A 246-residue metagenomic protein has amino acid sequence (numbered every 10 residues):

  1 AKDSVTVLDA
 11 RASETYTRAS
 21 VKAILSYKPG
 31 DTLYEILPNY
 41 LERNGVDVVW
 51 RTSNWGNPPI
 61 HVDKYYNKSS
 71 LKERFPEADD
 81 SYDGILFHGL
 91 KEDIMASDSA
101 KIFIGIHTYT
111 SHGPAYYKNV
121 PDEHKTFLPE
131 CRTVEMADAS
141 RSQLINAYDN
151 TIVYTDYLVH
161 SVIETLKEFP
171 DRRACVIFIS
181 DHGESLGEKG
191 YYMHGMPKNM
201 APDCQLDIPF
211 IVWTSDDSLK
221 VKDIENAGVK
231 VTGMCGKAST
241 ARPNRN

Functional and structural regions predicted by a protein language model:
A1-E135, D207, P243-N246: Active-site-proximal alpha/beta segments of enzymes that process anionic O-linked groups
R11, W50-T52, F103-T110, D149-T155 (+2 more regions): Short beta-strand segments
E14, A19-I24, L219-G236: Primarily interfacial, aromatic-capped hydrophobic alpha-helices that serve as membrane anchors
Y40-W50, M95-A96, T165-F178, E184 (+1 more regions): Catalytic cores of PAPS-dependent sulfotransferases and nucleotide-sugar/CMP/GDP-dependent glycosyltransferases
E42-N44, E225-N246: Non-catalytic, well-ordered alpha-helical segments in soluble enzyme domains
H88-M95, P129-V176, S239-R245: A long, amphipathic alpha-helix that forms part of the scaffold/cap immediately adjacent to metal-dependent active
P121-N146, I224-M234: A solvent-exposed, charged loop/short amphipathic helix patch at secondary-structure junctions
D171-E225: Histidine-centered active-site microenvironments of extracellular/periplasmic hydrolases and transferases
